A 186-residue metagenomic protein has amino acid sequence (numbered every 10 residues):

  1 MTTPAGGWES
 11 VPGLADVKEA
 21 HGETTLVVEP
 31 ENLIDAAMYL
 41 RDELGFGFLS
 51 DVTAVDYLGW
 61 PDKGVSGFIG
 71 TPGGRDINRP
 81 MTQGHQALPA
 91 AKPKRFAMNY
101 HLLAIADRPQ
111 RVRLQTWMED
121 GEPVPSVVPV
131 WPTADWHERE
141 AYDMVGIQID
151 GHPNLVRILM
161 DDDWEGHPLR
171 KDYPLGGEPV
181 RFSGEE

Functional and structural regions predicted by a protein language model:
M1-E186: Terminal low-complexity/charged segments
